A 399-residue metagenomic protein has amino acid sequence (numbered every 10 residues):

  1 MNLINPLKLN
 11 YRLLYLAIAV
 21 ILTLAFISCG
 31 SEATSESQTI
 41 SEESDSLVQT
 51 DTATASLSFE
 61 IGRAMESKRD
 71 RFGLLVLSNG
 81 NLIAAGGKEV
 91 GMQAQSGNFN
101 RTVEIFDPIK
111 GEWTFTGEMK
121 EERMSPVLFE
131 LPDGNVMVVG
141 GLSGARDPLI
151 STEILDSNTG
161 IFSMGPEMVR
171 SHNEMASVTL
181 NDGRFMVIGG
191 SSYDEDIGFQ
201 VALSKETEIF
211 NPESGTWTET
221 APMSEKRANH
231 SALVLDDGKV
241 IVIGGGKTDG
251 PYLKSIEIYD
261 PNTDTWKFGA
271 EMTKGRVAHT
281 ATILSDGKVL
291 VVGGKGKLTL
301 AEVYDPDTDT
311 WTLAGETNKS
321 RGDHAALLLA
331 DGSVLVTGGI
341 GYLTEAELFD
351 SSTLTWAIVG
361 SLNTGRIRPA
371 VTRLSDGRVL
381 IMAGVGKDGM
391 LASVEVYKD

Functional and structural regions predicted by a protein language model:
M1-Y11: N-terminal secretory signal peptides that target proteins for export/translocation
Y11-I21: Sec-dependent N-terminal signal peptides
A25-S28: C-terminal motif of bacterial Sec signal peptides marking the signal peptidase cleavage site
G30-D399: Kelch-like beta-propeller repeat domains
